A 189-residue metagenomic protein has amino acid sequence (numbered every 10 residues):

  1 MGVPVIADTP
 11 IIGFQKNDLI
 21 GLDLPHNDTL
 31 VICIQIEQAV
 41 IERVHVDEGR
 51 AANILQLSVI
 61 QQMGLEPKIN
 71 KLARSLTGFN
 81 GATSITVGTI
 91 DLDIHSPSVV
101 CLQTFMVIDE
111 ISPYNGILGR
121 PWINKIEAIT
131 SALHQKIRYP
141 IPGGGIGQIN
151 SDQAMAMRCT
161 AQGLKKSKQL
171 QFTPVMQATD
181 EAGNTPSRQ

Functional and structural regions predicted by a protein language model:
M1-V44, P174-Q189: Short, conserved interaction/coordination micro-motifs, predominantly in nucleic-acid/chromatin-associated proteins
E48, A52-Q189: Aspartic protease core domain of the pepsin/retropepsin superfamily
